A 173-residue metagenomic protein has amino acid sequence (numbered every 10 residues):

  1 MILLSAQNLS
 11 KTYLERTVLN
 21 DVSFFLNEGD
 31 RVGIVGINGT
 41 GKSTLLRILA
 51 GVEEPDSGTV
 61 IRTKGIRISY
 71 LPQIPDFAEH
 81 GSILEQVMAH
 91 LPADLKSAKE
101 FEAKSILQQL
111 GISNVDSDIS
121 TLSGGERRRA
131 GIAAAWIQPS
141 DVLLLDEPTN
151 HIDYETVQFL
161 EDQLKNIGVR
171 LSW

Functional and structural regions predicted by a protein language model:
M1-W173: ABC ATP-binding cassette signature C-motif
